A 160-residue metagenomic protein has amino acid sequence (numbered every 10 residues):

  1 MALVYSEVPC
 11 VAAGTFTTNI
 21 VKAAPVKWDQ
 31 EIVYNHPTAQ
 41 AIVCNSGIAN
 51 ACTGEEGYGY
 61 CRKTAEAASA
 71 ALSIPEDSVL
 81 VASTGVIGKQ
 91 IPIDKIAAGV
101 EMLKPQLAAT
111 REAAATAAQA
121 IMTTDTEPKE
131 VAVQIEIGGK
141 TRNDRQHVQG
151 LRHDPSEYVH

Functional and structural regions predicted by a protein language model:
M1-N19: N-terminal amphipathic/basic leader segments beginning at the initiator methionine
A2-Y5, Y34-A41: N-terminal glycine-rich anion-binding loops that anchor highly charged ligand groups
V8, E31, G47-A49, T84-V86: Short, ordered loop/turn segments at secondary-structure junctions
F16, N50-Y60: Active-site pocket-shaping loop/turn-to-helix segments
K22-V33, Y58-L72: Short, well-ordered amphipathic alpha-helical segments that serve as non-catalytic structural scaffolds within diverse
I32-T38, H153-E157: Short glycine/proline-enriched loop/turn "hinge" motifs that connect secondary-structure elements and lie
Q40-G47, S78-T84: Glycine- and acidic-rich phosphate- and metal-coordinating loops
R62, A67-H160: Glycine-rich, mobile lid/loop segments that gate access to catalytic sites or pores
